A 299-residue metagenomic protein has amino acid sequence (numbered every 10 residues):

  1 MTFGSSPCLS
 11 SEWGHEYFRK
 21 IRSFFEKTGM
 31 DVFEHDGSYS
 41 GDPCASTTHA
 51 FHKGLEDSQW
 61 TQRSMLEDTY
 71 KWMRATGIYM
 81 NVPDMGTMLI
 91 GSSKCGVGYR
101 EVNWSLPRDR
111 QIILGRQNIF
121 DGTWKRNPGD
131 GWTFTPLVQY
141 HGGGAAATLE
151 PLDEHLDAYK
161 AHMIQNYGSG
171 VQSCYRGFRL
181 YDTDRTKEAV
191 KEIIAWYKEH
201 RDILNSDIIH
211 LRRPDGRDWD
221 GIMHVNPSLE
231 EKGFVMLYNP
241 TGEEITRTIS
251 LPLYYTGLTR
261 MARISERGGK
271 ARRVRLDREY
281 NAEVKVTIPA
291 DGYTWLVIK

Functional and structural regions predicted by a protein language model:
M1-E12, Y39-T69: Aromatic- and acidic-residue-enriched carbohydrate-binding clefts of CAZyme catalytic domains
M1-T28, Y39, V102-N118: Active-site-adjacent "subsite" loops/lids of carbohydrate-active enzymes
S11, H15-F18, V32, E56-E67 (+1 more regions): Conserved structured core elements
G29-M30, V171: A structural motif
M30, H35-G37, V82, L237: Conserved beta-strand positions
H35-D42, D84-L89: Short, solvent-exposed turn/loop segments enriched in Gly/Ser/Thr/Pro and often Arg
M65-A271, T287: Active-site-proximal substrate-binding groove within the catalytic cores of carbohydrate-active enzymes
R275-K299: C-terminal beta-strand-rich structural cap/linker in extracellular carbohydrate-active enzymes
